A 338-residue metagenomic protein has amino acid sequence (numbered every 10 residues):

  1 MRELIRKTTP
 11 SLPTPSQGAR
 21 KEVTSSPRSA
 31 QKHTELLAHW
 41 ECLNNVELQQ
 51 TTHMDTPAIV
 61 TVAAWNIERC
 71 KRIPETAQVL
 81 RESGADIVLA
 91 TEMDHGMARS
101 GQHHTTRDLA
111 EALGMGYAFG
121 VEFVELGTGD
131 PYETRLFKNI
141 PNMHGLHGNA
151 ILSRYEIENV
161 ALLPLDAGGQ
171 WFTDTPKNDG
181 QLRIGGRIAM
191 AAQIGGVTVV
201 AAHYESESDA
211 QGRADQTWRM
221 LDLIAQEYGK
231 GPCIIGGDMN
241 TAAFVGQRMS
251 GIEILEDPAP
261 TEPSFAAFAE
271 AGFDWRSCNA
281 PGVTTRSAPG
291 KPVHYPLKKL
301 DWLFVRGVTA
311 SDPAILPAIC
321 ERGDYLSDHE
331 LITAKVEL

Functional and structural regions predicted by a protein language model:
M1-D55, I73, D324: N-terminal membrane-anchoring alpha-helices
L4, S26-Q49, D94-G195: Structured beta-strand-rich core segments of catalytic domains in phosphoester-bond hydrolases
P10-S11, G116-I151, T241-Y325: Active site of divalent-metal-dependent phosphoester/diester hydrolases
T14, G18, T24, R28 (+7 more regions): Acidic/histidine-rich helix-loop elements that form or flank divalent-metal/phosphate-binding sites at the catalytic
T61-N66, T76-Q102, A118-E122, L152 (+5 more regions): Active-site beta-strand/loop signature of hydrolases that rely on acidic residues for catalysis
I73, G96-R99, L126-G129, V160 (+5 more regions): Short catalytic/ligand-binding loop motif for oxyanion handling, primarily in non-cytosolic enzymes, centered on
Q102-R107, A214-L221, D257-T261: Charged helix-capping and loop-helix junction motifs
P164, A201-Y204: Short, structured patches in soluble enzyme cores that scaffold and shape functional sites
